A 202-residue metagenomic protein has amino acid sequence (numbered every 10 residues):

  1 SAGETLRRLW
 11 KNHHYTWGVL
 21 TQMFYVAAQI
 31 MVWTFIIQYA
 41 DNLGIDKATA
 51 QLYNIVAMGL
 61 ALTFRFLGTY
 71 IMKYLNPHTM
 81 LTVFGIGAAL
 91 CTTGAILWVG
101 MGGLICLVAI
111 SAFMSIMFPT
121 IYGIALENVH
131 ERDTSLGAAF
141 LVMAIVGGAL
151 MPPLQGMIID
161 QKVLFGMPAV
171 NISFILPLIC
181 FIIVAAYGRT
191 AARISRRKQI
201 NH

Functional and structural regions predicted by a protein language model:
R8-I55: Extracytoplasmic gate region of multi-pass secondary transporters
G44-L60, L136-A139, A169-I172: Loop-to-transmembrane helix entry
F64-P77, I159-D160: Helix-to-loop junctions at the C-terminal end of transmembrane segments in multipass secondary transporters
T79-G94: Structural signature of the two symmetry-related core transmembrane helices
S115-E131: Intracellular juxtamembrane helix-capping segments at the cytosolic ends of symmetry-related transmembrane helices
V129-L164: A late C-terminal transmembrane helix in Major Facilitator Superfamily
L154-C180: A membrane-interface helix-boundary motif in multi-pass transporters
I175-H202: Multi-pass alpha-helical transporter architecture, strongest for 12-TM Major Facilitator/SLC carriers used
